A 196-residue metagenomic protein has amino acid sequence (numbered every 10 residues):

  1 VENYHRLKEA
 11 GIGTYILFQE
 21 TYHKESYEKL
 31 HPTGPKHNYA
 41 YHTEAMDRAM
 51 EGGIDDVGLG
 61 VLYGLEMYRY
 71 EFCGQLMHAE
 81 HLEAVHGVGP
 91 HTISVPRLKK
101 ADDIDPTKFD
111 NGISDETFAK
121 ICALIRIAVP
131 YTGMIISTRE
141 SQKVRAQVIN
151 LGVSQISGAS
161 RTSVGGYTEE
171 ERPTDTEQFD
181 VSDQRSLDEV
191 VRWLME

Functional and structural regions predicted by a protein language model:
V1, P32-G34, A45-E71, S94-N111 (+1 more regions): Conserved strand-turn element in the central/C-terminal portion of the radical SAM core barrel that lines
V1-A49, D56-G58, Y63, G87-S94: Core AdoMet radical
E2-E9, D55, E66-H81, S141-L151: Catalytic cores of alpha/beta
K8-T14, G53-D55, P130, N150-S157: Glycine-enriched alpha-helix->loop->beta-strand junction motifs that scaffold or abut catalytic
L17, A49, A79, I125 (+1 more regions): Conserved, mostly hydrophobic/aromatic
K24, E66, G165-G166: Generic structural signal for helix capping and beta-alpha/helix-loop junctions
Y39-H42, F72-Q75, F118, L187: Aromatic/hydrophobic pocket-lining residues that form the small-molecule binding cavity in soluble enzyme cores
A84-E196: Auxiliary Fe-S-binding modules of radical SAM enzymes
